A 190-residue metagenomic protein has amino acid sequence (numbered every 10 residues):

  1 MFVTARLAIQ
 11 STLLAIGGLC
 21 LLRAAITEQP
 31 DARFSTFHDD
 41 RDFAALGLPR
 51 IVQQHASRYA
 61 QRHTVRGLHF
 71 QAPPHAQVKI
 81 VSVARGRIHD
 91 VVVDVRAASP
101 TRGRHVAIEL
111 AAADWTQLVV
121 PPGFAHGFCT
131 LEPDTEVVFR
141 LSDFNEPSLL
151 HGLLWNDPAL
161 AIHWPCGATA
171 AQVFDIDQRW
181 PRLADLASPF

Functional and structural regions predicted by a protein language model:
F2-A113, E132-D134, L141-F190: Non-catalytic, conserved peripheral segments adjacent to functional cores
V91, L118, H126-L131: Short beta-strand His + acidic residue motifs that chelate non-heme Fe in jelly-roll/DSBH and cupin folds
